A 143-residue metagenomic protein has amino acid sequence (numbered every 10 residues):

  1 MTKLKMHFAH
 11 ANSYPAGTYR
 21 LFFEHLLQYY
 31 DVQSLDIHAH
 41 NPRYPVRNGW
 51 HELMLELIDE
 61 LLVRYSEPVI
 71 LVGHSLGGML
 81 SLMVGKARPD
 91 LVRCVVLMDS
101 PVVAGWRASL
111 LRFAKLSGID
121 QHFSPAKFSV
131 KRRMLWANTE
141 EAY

Functional and structural regions predicted by a protein language model:
T2-Y44: Conserved HGGG/HGGXW glycine-rich cap/lid loop of the alpha/beta-hydrolase fold
L4, Y30, E67, V92-R93: A structural micro-motif
Y14, G49-E56, M134, N138: Soluble or luminal CAZymes and related metallo-dependent hydrolases
F23-L26, W50-H51, R88-D90, L111-K115: Glycine-rich, phosphate-binding/catalytic loops in enzymes
Q33-I70, V102, F113-A114: Active-site loop/oxyanion-hole signature of alpha/beta-hydrolase fold enzymes
P68-L110: Conserved hydrolase catalytic core segment
L110-Y143: Helix-rich cap/lid subdomain of alpha/beta-hydrolase
